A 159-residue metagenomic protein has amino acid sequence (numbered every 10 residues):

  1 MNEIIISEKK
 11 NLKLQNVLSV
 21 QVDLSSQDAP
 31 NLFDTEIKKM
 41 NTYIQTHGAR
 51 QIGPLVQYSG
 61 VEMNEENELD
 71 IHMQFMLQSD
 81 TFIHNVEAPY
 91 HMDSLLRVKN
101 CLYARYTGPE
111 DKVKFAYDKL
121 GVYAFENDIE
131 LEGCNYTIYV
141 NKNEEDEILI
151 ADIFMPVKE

Functional and structural regions predicted by a protein language model:
M1-E159: A solvent-exposed interaction/effector surface
